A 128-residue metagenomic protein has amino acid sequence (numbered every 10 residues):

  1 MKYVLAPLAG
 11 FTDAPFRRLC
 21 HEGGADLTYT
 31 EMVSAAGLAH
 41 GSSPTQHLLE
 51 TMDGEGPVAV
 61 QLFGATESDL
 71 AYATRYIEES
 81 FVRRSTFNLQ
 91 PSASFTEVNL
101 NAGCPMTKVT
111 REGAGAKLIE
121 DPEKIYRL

Functional and structural regions predicted by a protein language model:
M1-Y3: Extreme N-terminal starter segment of soluble prokaryotic enzymes
L8-F81: Glycine-rich, positively charged N-terminal anion/phosphate-binding segment
T12, T66, P105, G115-K117: Gly/Ser/Thr-rich beta-alpha loop segments that engage phosphate groups in nucleotides
T30, T96-M106: Non-cysteine beta-strand/loop elements that form the S-adenosyl-L-methionine
A36-L48, T107-L128: Active-site-adjacent beta->alpha loops and helix N-cap segments on the catalytic face of soluble alpha/beta enzymes
L70-T74, N101, K108-A114: Short, conserved acidic/polar surface loops in the N-terminal third of protein domains
E79-S94: Short, basic, low-complexity termini and linkers enriched in Ser/Thr/Gly/Pro that act as targeting/leader peptides
